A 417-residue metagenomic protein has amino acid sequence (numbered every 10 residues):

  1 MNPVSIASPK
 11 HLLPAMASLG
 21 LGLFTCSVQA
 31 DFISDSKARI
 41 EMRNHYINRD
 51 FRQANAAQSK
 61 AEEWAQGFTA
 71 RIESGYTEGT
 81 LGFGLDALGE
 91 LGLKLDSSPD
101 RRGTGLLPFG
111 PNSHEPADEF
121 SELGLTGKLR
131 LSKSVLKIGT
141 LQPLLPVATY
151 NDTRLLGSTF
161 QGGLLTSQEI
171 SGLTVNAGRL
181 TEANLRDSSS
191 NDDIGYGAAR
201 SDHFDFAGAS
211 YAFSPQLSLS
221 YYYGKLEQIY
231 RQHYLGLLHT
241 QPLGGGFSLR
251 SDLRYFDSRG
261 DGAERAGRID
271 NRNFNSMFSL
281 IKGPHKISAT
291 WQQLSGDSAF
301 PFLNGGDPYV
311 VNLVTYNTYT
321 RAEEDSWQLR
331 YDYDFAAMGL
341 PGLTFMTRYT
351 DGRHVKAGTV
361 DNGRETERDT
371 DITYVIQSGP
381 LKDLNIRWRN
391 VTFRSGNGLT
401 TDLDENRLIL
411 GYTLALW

Functional and structural regions predicted by a protein language model:
A30-F32, S74-Y76, K128-L131, S167-E169 (+8 more regions): Residue-level signature of outer-membrane beta-barrel architecture
D31-N48, G79-A87, L173: Transmembrane beta-strand segments of Gram-negative outer membrane beta-barrel proteins
S34, E62-F68, E119-L123, G157-Q161 (+6 more regions): Residues that define the transmembrane beta-barrel architecture of outer-membrane proteins
A38, G79-F83, K133-K137, G172-N176 (+8 more regions): Repeated loop/turn-to-beta-strand initiation elements of outer-membrane beta-barrel proteins
M42-Y46, L136-Y150, V175-R179, A207 (+4 more regions): Transmembrane beta-strand segments that form the barrel wall of outer-membrane beta-barrel proteins
I72-T104, S113-D192, A209-F213, Q293-S295: Outer membrane beta-barrel
L93, L173-Y196, G246-A322, S326 (+1 more regions): Outer-membrane beta-barrel translocator/channel fold
A207, L329, T370-I376, D402-W417: Outer-membrane beta-barrel "beta-signal"
